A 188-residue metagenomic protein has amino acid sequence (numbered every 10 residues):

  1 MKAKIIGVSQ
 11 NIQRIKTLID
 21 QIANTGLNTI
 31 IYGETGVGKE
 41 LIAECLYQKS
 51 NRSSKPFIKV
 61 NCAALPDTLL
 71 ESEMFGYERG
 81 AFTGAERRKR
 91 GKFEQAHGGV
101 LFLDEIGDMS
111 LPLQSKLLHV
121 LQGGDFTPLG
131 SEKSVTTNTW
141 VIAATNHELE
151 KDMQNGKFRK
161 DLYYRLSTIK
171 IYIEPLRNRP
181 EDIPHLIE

Functional and structural regions predicted by a protein language model:
K2-Q13, T17-N24, S50-K55, G130-W140 (+1 more regions): Nucleotide-binding/hydrolysis machinery
K4, T17-T83, E94-S110, P175-P180: Conserved post-Walker A coupling segment in P-loop NTPases
R14, C45, E73, K116-H119 (+3 more regions): Alpha-helical transmission elements in cytosolic ATPase-linked domains
L18, K49, Y77, K116 (+2 more regions): Conserved helical "switch/dimer-interface" subregion of ABC/ABC-like ATPase nucleotide-binding domains
I58, R88-G98, F102, M109-K116 (+2 more regions): AAA+/SF3 P-loop NTPase mechanochemical coupling elements
C62, G76, G84, H119 (+3 more regions): Conserved adenine-binding aromatic site and its adjacent loop/helix in ATP-hydrolyzing domains
G80-R87, G123-P128, K151: Short gly/ser/thr-rich secondary-structure transition/capping motifs
